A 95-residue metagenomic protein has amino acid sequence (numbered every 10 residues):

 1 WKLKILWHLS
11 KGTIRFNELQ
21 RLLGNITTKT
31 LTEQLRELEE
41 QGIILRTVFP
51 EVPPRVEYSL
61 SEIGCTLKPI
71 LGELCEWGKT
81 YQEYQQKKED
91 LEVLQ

Functional and structural regions predicted by a protein language model:
W1-T30, E57: N-terminal helix-turn-helix DNA-binding core of bacterial DNA-binding proteins
R15, K79-E83: Short, basic amphipathic alpha-helical segments that act as recognition/interaction helices in nucleic-acid-binding
Q34: Residues within the DNA-recognition helix of helix-turn-helix
E37: Alpha-helical DNA-recognition elements
P50-L74: Basic, amphipathic "hinge/linker" alpha-helix immediately C-terminal to the N-terminal HTH DNA-binding motif
K87-Q95: Exposed, interaction-prone assembly regions rather than primary DNA-binding/catalytic cores
